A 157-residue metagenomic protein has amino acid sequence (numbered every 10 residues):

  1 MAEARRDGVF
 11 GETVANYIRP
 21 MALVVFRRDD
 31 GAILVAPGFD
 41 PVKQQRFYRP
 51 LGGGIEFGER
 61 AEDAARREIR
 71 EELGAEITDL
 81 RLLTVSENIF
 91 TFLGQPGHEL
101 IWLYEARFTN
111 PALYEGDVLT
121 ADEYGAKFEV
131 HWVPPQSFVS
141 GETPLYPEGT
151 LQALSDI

Functional and structural regions predicted by a protein language model:
M1-V25: Acidic, metal-coordinating catalytic segment for phosphate/diphosphate chemistry, firing primarily on the Nudix
V14-I18, F47, G94-L100, D122-K127: A generic structural micro-feature
F26, L103-R107, W132-P134: Short, well-ordered beta-strand micro-motif
A32-E71: Conserved Nudix-box catalytic region and its N-terminal flanking loop in Nudix hydrolases and closely related
K43-R46, A112-I157: Nudix hydrolase/Nudix homology domain
E76-V85: A short coil-to-beta-strand element that immediately follows conserved catalytic motifs
F90-D117: Active-site-adjacent beta-strand/loop module that shapes the phosphate/pyrophosphate-binding cleft
